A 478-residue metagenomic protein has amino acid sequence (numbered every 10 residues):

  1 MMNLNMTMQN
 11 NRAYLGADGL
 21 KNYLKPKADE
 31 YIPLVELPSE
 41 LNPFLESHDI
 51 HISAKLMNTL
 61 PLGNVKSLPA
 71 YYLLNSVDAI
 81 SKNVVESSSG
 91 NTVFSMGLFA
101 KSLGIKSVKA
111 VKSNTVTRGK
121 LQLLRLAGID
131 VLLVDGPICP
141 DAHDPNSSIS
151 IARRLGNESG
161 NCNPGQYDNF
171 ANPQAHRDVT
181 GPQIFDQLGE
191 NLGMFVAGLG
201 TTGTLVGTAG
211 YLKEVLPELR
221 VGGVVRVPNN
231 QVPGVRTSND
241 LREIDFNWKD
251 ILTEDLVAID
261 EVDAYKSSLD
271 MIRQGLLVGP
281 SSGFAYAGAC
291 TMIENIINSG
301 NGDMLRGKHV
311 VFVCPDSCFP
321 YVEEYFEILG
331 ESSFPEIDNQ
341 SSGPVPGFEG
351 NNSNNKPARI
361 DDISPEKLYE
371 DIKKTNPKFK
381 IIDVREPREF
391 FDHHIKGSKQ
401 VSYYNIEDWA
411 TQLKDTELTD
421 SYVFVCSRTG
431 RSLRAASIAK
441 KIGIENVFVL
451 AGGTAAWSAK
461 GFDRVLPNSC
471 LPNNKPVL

Functional and structural regions predicted by a protein language model:
M1-K367, K380, E386-Y404, D420 (+4 more regions): PLP-dependent amino-acid enzyme catalytic core
Y369-P377: A short acidic-Thr-Gly-centered motif at the start of a beta-strand
E407-Q412: Alpha-helical scaffolding within the catalytic cores of extracellular/periplasmic polymer-degrading hydrolases
D415-V423: Compact, charge-rich alpha-helical regulatory domains located at protein termini
S427-R428: Mid-chain, well-packed structural core segment of small domains
G452-A456: Histidine-bearing beta->alpha loop at or near hydrolase active sites
